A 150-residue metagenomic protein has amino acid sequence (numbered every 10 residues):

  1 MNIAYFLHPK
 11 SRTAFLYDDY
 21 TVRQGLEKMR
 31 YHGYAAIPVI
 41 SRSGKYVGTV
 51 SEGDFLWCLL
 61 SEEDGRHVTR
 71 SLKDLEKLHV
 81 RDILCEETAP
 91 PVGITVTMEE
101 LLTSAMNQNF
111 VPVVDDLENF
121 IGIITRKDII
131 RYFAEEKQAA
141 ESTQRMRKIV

Functional and structural regions predicted by a protein language model:
M1-R12, E52-N107, R126-V150: Tandem CBS (Bateman) regulatory domains
F15-G33, V39-S41, P90-Q108, V114-D115 (+1 more regions): The conserved cystathionine-beta-synthase
M29, I37-D54, A105, V113-D128: A glycine-centered beta-loop-beta connector
